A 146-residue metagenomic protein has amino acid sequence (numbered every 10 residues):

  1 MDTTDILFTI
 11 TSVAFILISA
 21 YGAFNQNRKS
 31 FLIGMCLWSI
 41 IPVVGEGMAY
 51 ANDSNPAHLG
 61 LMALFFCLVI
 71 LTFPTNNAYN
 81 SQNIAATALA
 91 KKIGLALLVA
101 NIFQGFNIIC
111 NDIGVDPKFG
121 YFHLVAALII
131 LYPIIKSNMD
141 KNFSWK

Functional and structural regions predicted by a protein language model:
M1-F15: Hydrophobic transmembrane alpha-helical segments in integral membrane proteins
L17-Q26, V44-D53, T72, F106-D112: Hydrophobic alpha-helical transmembrane segments
S19, N25-Q26, V69-A86, L128-S144: Membrane-water interface at the C-terminal end of transmembrane alpha helices
Q26-L37, A85-A96: Membrane-interfacial loop-to-transmembrane alpha-helix junctions, especially the N-terminal start
I33-H58: Membrane-helix boundary elements
Y50, Q82-A85, I102-F119: Membrane-helix boundary connector in multi-pass membrane proteins
S54-A63, G114-H123: Non-cytosolic membrane-interface motifs at loop->transmembrane helix junctions
A63-P74, T87-C110, L124-I130: Hydrophobic alpha-helical membrane segments
